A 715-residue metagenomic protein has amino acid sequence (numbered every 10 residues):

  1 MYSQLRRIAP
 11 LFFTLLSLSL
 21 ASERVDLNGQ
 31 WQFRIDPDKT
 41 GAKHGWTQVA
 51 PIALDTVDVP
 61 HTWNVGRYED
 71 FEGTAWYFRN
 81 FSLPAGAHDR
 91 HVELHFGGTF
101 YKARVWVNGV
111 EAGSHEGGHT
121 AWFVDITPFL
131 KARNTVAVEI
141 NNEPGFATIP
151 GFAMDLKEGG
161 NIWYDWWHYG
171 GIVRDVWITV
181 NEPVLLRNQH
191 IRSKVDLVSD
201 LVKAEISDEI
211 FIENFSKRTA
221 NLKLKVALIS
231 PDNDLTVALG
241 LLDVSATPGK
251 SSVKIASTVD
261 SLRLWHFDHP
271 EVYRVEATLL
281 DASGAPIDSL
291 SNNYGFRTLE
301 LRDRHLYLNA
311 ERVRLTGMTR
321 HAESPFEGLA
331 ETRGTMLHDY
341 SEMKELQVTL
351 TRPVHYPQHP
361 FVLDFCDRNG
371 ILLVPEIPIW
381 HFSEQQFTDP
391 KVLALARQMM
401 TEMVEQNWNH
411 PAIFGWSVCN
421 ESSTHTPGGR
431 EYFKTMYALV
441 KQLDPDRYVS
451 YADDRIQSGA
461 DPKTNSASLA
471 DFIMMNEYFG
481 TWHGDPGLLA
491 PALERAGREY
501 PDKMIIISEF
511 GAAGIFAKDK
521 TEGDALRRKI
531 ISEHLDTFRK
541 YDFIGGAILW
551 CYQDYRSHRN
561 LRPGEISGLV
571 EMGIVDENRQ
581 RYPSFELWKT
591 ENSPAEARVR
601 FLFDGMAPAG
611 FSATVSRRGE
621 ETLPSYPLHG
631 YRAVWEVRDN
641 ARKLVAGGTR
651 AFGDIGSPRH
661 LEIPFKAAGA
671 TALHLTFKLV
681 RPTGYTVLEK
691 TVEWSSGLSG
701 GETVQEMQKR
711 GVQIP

Functional and structural regions predicted by a protein language model:
F12-A21: Hydrophobic h-region of N-terminal signal peptides that target proteins for export in Gram-negative bacteria
L27, F33-P37, R67, E72-N188 (+4 more regions): Accessory beta-strand-rich segments of carbohydrate-active enzymes
G45, D55-P60, V65, V110 (+7 more regions): Extended substrate-binding grooves/exosites of carbohydrate-active enzymes
Y77-R79, T120-V124, G249-I255, R659-I663: Short strand-edge motifs at loop-to-beta-strand transitions and within beta-strands of extracellular beta-rich domains
V107, L201-V244, S251-V253, A609-T649 (+1 more regions): Beta-strand-rich binding/interaction modules
H115-G118, P128-L130, D243-S251, A651-R659: Short proline/glycine- and polar residue-rich coil/turn motifs
P128-R133, E209-E300: Extended acidic/polar, glycine-enriched regions that form or flank non-catalytic beta-rich accessory modules
T135-V138, H269-D281, T671-T683: Short, aromatic- and glycine-rich surface loops/edge beta-strands on solvent-exposed regions
